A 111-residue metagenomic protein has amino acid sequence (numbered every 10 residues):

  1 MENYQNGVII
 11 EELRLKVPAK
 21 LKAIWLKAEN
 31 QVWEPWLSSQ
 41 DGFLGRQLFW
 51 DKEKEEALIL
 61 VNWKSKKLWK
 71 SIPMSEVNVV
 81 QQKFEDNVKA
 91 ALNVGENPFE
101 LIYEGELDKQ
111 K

Functional and structural regions predicted by a protein language model:
M1-G7, Q47-L58, Q81-K111: Glycine-rich beta-strand-turn "strand-cap" elements at beta-sheet edges
M1-Y4, L21-A23, W33-L37, Q47-L48: Intrinsically disordered, low-complexity segments enriched in polar/charged residues with Gly/Pro, especially when
V8-I9, W25, Q40: Short, flexible segments with low predicted structural confidence
V8-K16, G45-S75: Short, well-ordered beta-strand segments in beta-rich or mixed alpha/beta enzyme and ligand-binding folds
K16-E29: Short, surface-exposed ligand-recognition loops at beta-strand->loop->(often short) alpha-helix junctions that present
V17-A19, W63-S65, Y103-G105, K109: Non-catalytic surface loops within mature trypsin-like serine protease
Q31, P35, S39-L44, N62-F99: An amphipathic, aromatic/His-enriched active-site/gating alpha helix that lines ligand/cofactor pockets
